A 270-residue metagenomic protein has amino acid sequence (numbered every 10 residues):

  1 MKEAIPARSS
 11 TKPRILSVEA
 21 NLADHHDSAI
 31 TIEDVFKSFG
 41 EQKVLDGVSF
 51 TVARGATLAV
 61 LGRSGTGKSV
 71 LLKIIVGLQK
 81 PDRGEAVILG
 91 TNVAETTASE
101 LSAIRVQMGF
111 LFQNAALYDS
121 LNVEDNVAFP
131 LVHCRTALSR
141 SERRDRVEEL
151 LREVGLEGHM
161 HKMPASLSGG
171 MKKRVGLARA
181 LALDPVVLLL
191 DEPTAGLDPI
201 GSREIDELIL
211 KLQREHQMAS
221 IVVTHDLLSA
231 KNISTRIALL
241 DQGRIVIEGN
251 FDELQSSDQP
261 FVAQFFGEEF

Functional and structural regions predicted by a protein language model:
V76: Helix-to-loop junction immediately C-terminal to a conserved catalytic motif
T91-N92, R135, R140-H159, L210: Conserved ABC ATPase "signature" region
S120-P130: Short coil-to-helix segment of the ABC ATPase nucleotide-binding domain corresponding to the Q-loop/switch region
M163-L167, M171: Conserved ABC ATPase signature
A182-V186: A short, proline-enriched helix->beta-strand linker immediately N-terminal to the Walker B motif in ABC-type P-loop
L188-D191: Catalytic Walker B motif of ABC-type/P-loop ATPase nucleotide-binding domains
